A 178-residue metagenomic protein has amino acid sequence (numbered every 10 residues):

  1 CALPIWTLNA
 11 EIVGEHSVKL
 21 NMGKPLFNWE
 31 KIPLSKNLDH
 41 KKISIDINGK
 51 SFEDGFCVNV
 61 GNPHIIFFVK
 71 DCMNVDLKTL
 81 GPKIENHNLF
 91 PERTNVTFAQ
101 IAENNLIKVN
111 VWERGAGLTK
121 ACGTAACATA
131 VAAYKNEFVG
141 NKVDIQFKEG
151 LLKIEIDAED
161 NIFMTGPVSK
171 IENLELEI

Functional and structural regions predicted by a protein language model:
C1-L3: Short, small-residue-biased leader/transition segments that mark boundaries at the very start of proteins
W6-V69, K148, L152-I178: ATP-dependent small-molecule kinase catalytic core of the GHMP/sugar-kinase superfamily and closely related
F27, L38, L77-I84, N136: Short Pro/Gly-enriched beta-strand edge/turn motifs at strand-loop
K42-S51, A102-G117: Short, hydrophobic/aliphatic alpha-helical segments
F52, V75-L77, P91-E92: Short, structured loop/turn "capping" segments at alpha-beta junctions
H64-I65, L80-W112, L151-E155: Conserved phosphate-donor
D71-M73: Acidic glycine-/aspartate-rich tracts in secreted/extracellular proteins
N110-E149: Active-site catalytic microenvironments in core metabolic enzymes, especially phosphate/sugar-handling
